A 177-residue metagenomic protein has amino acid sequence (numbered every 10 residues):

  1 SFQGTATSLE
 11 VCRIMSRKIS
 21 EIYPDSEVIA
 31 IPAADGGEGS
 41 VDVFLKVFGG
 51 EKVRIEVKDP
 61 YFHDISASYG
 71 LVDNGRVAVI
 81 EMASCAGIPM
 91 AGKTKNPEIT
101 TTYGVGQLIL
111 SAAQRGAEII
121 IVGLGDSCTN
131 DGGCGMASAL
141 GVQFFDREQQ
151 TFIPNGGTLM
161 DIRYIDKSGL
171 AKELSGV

Functional and structural regions predicted by a protein language model:
F2-P24, A83, K95-I119: N-terminal glycine-/serine-/threonine-rich phosphate-binding loop
F2-T5, L9, A34-G36, L124-G132: Gly/Ser/Thr-rich loops at beta-strand to alpha-helix junctions that form or flank small-molecule/cofactor-binding
F2-T7, I65-G75, T100, V122 (+1 more regions): Phosphate-binding glycine-rich loops and adjacent basic patches that engage nucleotide phosphates, nucleic-acid
T7, G39-S40, N155-G156: Secondary-structure junction/capping motif
L9, E56-P60, G157-I162: A short linear-motif detector with a strong N-terminal bias
R13-S20, E38-L45, G106-L110, C134-S138 (+1 more regions): Predominant activation on well-ordered alpha-helical scaffold segments within soluble catalytic domains
M15-G92: Glycine-rich nucleotide/cofactor/substrate-binding loop typically near the N-terminus or early in the first domain
I99-Y103, Q107-G123, C128-G176: Glycine/threonine-rich beta-strand-loop-alpha-helix active-site module that forms ligand/phosphate-binding
